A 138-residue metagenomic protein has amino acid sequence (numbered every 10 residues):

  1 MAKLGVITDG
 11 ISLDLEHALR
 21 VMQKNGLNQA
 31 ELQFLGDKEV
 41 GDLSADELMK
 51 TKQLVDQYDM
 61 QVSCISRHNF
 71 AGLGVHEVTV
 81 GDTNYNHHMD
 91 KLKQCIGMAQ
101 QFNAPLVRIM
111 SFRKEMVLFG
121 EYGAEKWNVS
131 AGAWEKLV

Functional and structural regions predicted by a protein language model:
M1-D14: Boundary/entry segment of secreted carbohydrate-active catalytic domains
T8, V40-G41, Y85, W127: A generic secondary-structure micro-motif detector that highlights 1-2 residue hydrophobic/ambivalent hotspots embedded
D14-H17, Q57, G74-V138: Active-site acidic/histidine proton-transfer and metal-coordination neighborhood in alpha/beta enzyme cores
L19-G26, D42-S66, K93-N103, E135-V138: Acidic (Asp/Glu)-rich catalytic clusters
E31, C64-S66, R108: Conserved beta-strand positions in the central sheet of alpha/beta enzyme cores
E31-D56, S111-L118: Glycine-rich, proline-tolerant flexible connector loops at the mouths of alpha/beta enzymes
R67-N69, F112: Short glycine-enriched loops at secondary-structure junctions
